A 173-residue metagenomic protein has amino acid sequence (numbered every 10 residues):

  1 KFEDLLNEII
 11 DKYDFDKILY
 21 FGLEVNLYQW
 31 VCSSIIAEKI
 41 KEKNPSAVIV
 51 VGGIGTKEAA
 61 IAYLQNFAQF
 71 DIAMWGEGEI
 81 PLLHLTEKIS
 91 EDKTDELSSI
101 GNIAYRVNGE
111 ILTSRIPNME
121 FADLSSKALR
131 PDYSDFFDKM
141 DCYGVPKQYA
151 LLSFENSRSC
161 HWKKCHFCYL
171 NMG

Functional and structural regions predicted by a protein language model:
F2-N118: Glycine-rich beta-alpha loop elements in corrinoid/cobalamin-binding modules across cobalamin-dependent enzymes
P81, F121-D123, K163: A broad, structure-centric signal for solvent-exposed, well-ordered loop/edge residues that line or flank functional
D95-G101, A122, P131, D135: Flexible, active-site-adjacent loop/turn segments at secondary-structure boundaries
S99, E110, D123, Q148-A150: A generic structural signal for well-ordered coil/turn residues at beta-strand boundaries that shape enzyme active-site
I116-A122, K127: A short, sequence-level motif marking secondary-structure junctions
S126-G173: Radical SAM [4Fe-4S] cluster-binding motif and immediate context
